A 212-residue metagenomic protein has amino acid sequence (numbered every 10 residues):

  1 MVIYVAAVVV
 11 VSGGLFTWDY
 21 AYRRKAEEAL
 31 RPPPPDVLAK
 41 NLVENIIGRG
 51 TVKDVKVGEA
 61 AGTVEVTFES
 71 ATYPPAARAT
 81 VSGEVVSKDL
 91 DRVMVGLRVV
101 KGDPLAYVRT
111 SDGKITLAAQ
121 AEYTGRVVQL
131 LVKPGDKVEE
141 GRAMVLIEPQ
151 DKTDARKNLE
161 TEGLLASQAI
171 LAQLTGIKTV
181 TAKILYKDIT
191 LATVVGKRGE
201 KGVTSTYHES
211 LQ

Functional and structural regions predicted by a protein language model:
V2-F16: Hydrophobic membrane-insertion alpha-helices, especially the h-region of bacterial N-terminal signal peptides
S12-W18, V37, N45-R49, K53-Y73 (+2 more regions): Polar/charged, Gly/Pro-rich intrinsically disordered segments
F16-E28: Hydrophobic single-pass membrane-insertion segments
E28-I46: Short extracytoplasmic/periplasmic juxtamembrane "stem" segments immediately C-terminal to an N-terminal membrane anchor
A60-V64, P75, K101, Y123 (+3 more regions): Envelope-exposed proteins and targeting segments
Y73-S87, P104-E122: Short beta-strand-turn/beta-hairpin segments enriched in glycine/proline and small hydrophobics that form edge-strand
T80-R98, E122-K133: Short histidine-centered loop motifs in beta-beta connectors
G96-A119, E139-Q150: Short hydrophobic beta/alpha edge segments that flank linear recognition/processing sites
